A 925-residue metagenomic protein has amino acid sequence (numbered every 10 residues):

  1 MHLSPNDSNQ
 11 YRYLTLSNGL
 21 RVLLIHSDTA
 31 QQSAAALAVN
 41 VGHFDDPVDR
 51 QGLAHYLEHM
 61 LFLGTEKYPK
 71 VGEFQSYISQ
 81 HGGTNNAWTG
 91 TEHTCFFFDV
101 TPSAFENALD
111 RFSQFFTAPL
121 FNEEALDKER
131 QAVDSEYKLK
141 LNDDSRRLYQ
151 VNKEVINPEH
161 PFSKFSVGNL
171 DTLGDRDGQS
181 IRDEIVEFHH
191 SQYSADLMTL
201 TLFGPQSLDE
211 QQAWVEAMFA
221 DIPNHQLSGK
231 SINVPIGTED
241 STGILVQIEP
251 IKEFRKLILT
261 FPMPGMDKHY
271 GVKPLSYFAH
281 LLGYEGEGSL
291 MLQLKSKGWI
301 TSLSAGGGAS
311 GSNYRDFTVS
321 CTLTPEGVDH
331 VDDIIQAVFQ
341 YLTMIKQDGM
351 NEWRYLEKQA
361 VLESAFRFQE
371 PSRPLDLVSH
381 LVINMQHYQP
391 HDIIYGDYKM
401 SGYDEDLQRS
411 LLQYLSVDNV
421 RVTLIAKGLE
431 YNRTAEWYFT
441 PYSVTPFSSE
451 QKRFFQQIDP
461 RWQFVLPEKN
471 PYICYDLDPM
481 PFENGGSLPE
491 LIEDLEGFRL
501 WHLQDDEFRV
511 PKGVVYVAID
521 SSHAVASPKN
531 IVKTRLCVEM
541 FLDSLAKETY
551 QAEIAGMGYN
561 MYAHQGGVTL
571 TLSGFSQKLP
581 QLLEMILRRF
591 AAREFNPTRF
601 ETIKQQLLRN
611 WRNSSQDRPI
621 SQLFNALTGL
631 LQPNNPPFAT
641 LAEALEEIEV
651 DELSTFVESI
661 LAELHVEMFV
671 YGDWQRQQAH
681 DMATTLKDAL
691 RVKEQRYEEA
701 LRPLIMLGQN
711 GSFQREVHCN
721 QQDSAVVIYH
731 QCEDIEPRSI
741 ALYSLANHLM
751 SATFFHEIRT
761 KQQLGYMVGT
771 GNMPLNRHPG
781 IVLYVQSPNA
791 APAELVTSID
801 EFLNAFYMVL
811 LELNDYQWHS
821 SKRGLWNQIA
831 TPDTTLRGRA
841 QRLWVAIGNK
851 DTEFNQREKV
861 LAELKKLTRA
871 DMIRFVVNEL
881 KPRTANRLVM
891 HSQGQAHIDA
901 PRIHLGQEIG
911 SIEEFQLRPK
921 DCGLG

Functional and structural regions predicted by a protein language model:
M1-T15, N233, G485-I492: Short, Gly/Pro- and small/polar-rich lid/capping loops
Q10-H26: Mature N-terminal segment immediately following signal peptide/propeptide cleavage in secreted/periplasmic
I25, A30-H43, L53-A54, V71-F115 (+12 more regions): M16 family metallopeptidases and their MPP-like homologs
E124, R130-K138, D143-L197, T201-E216 (+3 more regions): Hydrophobic, small-residue-rich alpha-helical packing segments that form membrane-like cores
K138, L227-E287, L375-I393, Y398 (+4 more regions): His/Glu-based metal-binding/catalytic segments typifying zinc-dependent metallopeptidases
E184-A217, V650-L686, A885: Non-catalytic, conformational "gating/processing" segments within enzyme and secreted inhibitor domains
Q212-S228, M682-R696: Glycine-centered hinge/linker elements that transmit conformational signals in sensory and ligand-binding systems
L411-Y414, D418-N484, L631-A642, T655-V717 (+5 more regions): Long, compositionally biased intrinsically disordered regions
